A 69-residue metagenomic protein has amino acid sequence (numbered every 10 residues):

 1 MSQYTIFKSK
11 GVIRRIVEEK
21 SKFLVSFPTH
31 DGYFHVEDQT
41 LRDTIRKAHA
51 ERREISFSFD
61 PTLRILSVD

Functional and structural regions predicted by a protein language model:
M1-S2, D69: Short intrinsically disordered terminal tails
S2-S21: Structural detector for short beta-strands of small beta-barrel domains
I16, S58-D60: Short beta-strand micro-motifs enriched in acidic
E18-V36: OB-fold (S1/OB) nucleic-acid-binding surfaces
F27-T29, T40, P61: A mature extracytoplasmic/lumenal domain signature
T40-S58: Short nucleic-acid-contacting surface segments enriched for D/E, G, S/T with interspersed K/R
D60-D69: OB-fold/S1-family single-stranded nucleic acid-binding modules
